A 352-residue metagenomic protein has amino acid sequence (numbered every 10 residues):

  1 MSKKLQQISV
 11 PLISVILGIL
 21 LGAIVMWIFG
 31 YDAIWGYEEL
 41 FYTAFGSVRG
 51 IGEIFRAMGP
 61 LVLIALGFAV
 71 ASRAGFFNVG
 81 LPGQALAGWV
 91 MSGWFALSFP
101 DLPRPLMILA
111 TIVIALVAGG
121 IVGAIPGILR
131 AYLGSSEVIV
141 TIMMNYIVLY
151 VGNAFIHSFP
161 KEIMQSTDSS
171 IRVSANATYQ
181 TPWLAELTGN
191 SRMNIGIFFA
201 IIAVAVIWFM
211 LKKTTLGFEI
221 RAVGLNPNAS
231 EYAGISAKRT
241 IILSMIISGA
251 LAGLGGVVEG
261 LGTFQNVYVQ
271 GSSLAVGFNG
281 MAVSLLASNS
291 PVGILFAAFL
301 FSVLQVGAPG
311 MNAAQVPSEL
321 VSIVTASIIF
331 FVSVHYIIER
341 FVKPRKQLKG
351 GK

Functional and structural regions predicted by a protein language model:
M1-L17, A23-W27, L225, Y232 (+2 more regions): Cytosolic-side transmembrane-helix boundaries in multi-pass membrane proteins
V25-F29, W35, F45-F99, I112 (+4 more regions): Single transmembrane alpha-helix segments in multi-pass membrane proteins
Y31-W35, S72-W89, A131-V140, E219 (+4 more regions): Short, non-helical or kinked segments that cap or interrupt transmembrane helices
M58-A69, Q84, V90, G120-A124 (+7 more regions): Hydrophobic alpha-helical segments embedded in the membrane of multi-pass proteins
E137-I139, S166, N194-F199, G271 (+2 more regions): Loop-to-transmembrane alpha-helix initiation sites
T141, N145-L211, G350-G351: Transmembrane helix-bundle core of multi-pass membrane transporters and related energy-transducing complexes
T188-N266, P291-V292: Helix-loop-helix "hairpin" substructures at the membrane interface of multi-pass membrane proteins
I246-A252, G256-A326: Transmembrane alpha-helical segments in multi-pass inner-membrane proteins
